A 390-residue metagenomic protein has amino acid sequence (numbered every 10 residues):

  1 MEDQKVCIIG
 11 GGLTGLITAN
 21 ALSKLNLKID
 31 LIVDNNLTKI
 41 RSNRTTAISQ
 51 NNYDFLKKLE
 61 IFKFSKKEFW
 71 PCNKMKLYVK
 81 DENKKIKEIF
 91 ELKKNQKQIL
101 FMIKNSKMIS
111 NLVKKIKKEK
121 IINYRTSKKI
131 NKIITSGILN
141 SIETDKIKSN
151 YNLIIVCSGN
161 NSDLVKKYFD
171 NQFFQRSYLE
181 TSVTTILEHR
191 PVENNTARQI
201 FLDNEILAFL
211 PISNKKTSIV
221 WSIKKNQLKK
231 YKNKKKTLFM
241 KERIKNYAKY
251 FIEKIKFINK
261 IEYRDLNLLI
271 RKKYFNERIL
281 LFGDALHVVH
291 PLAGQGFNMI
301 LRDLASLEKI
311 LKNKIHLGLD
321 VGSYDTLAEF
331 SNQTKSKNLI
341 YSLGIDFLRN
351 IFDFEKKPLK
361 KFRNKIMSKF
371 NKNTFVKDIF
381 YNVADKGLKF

Functional and structural regions predicted by a protein language model:
M1-G12: Beta1/beta-strand and adjacent pyrophosphate-binding region of the FAD-binding site in flavoprotein oxidoreductases
E2, Y250, K309-F390: C-terminal helical "tail/cap" subdomain of flavin- and related membrane-associated enzymes
C7-I9, A21-R44: Glycine-rich FAD pyrophosphate-binding loop
G15-L16: N-terminal Rossmann-fold NAD(P) dinucleotide-binding loop
R41-V79: N-terminal FAD cofactor-binding segment of flavoenzymes
L56, N150, C157-F251, I261: Conserved FAD-binding catalytic core of PHBH/FMO-like flavoproteins
F69-Y168, R176-E180: Conserved N-terminal helical subregion
K229-L317, V321-D325: FAD/FMN-dependent oxidoreductases across multiple families
